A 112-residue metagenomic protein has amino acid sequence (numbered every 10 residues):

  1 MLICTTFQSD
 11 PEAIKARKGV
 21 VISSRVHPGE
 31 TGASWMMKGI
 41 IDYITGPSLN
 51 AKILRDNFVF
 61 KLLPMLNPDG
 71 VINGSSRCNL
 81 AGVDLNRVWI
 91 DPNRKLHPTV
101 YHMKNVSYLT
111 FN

Functional and structural regions predicted by a protein language model:
M1-N112: Active-site/substrate-binding loop(s) of hydrolase catalytic cores
